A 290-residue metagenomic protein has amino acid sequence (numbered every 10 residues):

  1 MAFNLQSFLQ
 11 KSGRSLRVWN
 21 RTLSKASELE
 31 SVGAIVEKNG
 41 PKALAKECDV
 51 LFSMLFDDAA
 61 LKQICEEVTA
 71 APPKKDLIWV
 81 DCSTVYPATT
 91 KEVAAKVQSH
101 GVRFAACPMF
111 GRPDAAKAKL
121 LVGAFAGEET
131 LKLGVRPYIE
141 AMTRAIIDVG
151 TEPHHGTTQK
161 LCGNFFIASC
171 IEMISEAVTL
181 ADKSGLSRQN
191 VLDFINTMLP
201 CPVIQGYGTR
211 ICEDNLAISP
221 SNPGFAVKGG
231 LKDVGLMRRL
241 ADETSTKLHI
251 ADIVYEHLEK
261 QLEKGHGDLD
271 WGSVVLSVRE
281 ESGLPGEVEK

Functional and structural regions predicted by a protein language model:
M1, L29, C48-L51, L61 (+6 more regions): Buried hydrophobic positions in well-ordered alpha/beta secondary-structure cores of metabolic enzymes
M1-S53, P73-I78, S83, E92 (+3 more regions): NAD(P)+-binding Rossmann beta1-loop-alpha1 motif at the extreme N-terminus of oxidoreductases
S12-G13, G33, G101, G185 (+1 more regions): Glycine-centered short loops/turns at secondary-structure junctions
L16, V36-E37, R103-A105, I146 (+2 more regions): Hydrophobic beta-strand scaffold residues
L23-S24, D58, E129: Helix N-cap at the beta1-alpha1 junction of Rossmann-like dinucleotide-binding domains, i.e., the first residues
L55-E67: Glycine/threonine-rich flexible loop motifs
T84-A168: Rossmann-fold dinucleotide-binding core
H155-E281: Helical "substrate-binding/catalytic lid" subdomain of Rossmann-like NAD(P)-dependent dehydrogenases/reductases
